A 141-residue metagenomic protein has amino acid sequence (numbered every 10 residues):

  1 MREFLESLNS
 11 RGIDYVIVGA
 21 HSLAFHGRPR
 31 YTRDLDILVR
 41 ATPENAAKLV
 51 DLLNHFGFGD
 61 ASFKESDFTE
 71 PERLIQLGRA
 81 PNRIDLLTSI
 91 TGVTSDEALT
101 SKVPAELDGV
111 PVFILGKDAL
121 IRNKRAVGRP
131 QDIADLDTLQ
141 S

Functional and structural regions predicted by a protein language model:
M1-S141: Compositionally biased terminal segments of proteins
